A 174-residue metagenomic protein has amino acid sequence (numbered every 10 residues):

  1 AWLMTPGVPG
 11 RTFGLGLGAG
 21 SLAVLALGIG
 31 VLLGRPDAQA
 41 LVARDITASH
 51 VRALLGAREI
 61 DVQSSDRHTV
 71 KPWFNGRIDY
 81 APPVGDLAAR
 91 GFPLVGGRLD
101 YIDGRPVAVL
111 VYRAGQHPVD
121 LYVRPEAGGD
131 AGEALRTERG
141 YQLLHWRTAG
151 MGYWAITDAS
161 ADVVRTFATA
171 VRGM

Functional and structural regions predicted by a protein language model:
W2-V107: Juxtamembrane extracytoplasmic segments of single-/few-pass membrane proteins
V24-G28, Y112, D158: Ubiquitous "structural anchor" signal
G96, V123, T157: Pocket-edge structural micro-motifs
G96-G97, V107-V109, G132-E133, L143: Short, acidic/polar N-cap/turn motifs at the starts of alpha helices
R105, Y112-G115: Active-site oxyanion/phosphate-handling segment shared across diverse enzymes
A108, L121-Y122: Membrane-proximal structural modules of membrane-associated proteins and complexes
A114-H117, E126-M174: A short, solvent-exposed beta-edge/loop patch
